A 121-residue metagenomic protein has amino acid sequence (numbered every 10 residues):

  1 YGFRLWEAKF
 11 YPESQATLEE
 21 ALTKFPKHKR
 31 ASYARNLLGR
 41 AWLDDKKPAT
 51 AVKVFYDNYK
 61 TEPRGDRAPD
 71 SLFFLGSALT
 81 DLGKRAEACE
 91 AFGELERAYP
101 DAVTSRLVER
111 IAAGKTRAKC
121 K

Functional and structural regions predicted by a protein language model:
K24-R30, T61-R67, R97-E109: Short solvent-exposed coil/turn linkers within tandem alpha-helical repeat scaffolds
Y59, L79-V103: TPR/TPR-like (Sel1-like) alpha-helical repeat modules
